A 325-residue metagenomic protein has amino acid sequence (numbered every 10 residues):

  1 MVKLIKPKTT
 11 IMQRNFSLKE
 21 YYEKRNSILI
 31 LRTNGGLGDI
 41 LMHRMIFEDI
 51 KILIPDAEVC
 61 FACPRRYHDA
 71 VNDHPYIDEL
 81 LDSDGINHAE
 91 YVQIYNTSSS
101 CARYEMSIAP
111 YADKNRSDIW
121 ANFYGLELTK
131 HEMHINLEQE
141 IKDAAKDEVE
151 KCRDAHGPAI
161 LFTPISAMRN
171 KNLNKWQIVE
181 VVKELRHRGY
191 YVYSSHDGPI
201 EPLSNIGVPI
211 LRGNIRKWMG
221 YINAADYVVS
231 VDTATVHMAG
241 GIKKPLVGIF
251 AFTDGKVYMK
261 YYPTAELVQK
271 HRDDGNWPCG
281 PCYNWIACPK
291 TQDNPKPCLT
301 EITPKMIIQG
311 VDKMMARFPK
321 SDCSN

Functional and structural regions predicted by a protein language model:
M1-N325: Catalytic machinery of carbohydrate-active enzymes, primarily nucleotide-sugar-dependent glycosyltransferases
